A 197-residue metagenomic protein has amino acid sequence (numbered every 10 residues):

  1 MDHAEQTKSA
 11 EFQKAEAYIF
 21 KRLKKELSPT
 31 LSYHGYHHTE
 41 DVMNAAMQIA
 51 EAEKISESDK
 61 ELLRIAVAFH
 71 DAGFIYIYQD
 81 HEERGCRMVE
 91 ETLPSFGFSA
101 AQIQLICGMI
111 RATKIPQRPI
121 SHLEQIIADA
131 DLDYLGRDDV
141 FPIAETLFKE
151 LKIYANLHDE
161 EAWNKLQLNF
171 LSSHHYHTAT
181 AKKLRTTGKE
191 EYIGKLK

Functional and structural regions predicted by a protein language model:
D2-H3, L27-S56, F69, F98 (+1 more regions): Divalent metal-dependent phosphate-bond-processing catalytic cores, especially two-metal-ion Mg2+/Mn2+ enzymes that act
Q6-K25, H38: Short alpha-helical hairpin
S32, I75, Q79, F96: Short gly/ser-rich anion-binding loops that grip negatively charged ligand groups
V42, K60-Y76, H81, G85 (+1 more regions): His-Asp-centered metal-binding catalytic motifs of divalent-metal-dependent phosphohydrolases/nucleases
D59, E91-T92, K152: Juxtamembrane helix-loop transition sites at the ends of transmembrane segments in multi-pass membrane proteins
T92-A100: Inter-helical turn/loop segments and adjacent helix faces that build the functional surface of alpha-helical bundle
A100, L105-I106: Active-site-proximal substrate-binding core of FAD-dependent oxidoreductases
